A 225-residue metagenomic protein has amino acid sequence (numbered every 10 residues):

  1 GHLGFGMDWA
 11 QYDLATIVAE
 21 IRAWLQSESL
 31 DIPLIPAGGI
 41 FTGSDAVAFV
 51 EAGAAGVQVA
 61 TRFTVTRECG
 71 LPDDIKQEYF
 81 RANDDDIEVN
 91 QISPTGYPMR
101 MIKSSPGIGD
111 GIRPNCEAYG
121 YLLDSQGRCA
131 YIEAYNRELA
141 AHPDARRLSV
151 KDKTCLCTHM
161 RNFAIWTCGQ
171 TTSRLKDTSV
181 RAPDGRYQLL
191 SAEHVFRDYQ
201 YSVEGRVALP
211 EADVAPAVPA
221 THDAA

Functional and structural regions predicted by a protein language model:
G1-P33, F41, A48-A225: Conserved active-site-proximal phosphate/metal-binding subdomains
